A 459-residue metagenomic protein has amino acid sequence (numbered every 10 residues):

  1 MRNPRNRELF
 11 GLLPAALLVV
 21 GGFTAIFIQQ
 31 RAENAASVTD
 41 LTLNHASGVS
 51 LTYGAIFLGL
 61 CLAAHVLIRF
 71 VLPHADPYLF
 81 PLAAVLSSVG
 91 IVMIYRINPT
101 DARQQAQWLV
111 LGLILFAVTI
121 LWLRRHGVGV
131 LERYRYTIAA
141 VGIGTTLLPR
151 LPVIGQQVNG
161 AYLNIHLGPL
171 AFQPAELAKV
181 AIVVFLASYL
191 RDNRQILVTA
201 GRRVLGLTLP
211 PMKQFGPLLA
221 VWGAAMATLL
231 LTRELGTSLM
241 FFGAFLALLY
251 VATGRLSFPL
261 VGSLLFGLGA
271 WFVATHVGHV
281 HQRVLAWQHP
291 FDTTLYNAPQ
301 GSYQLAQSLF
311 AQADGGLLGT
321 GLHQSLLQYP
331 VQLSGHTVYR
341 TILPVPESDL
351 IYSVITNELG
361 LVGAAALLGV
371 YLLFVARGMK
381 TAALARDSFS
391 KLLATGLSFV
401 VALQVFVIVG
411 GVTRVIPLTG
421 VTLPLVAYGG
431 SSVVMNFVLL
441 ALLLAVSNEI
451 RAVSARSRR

Functional and structural regions predicted by a protein language model:
R2-R233, V409-P424, Y428, S432-F437 (+1 more regions): Membrane-helix boundary/helix-loop-helix interface segments in multi-pass membrane proteins
L62-V66, V118, F185, T275-H279 (+4 more regions): Transmembrane alpha-helix boundary/anchor motif
L82-V85, A139-V141, V261-L268, A394-F399: Central hydrophobic cores of alpha-helical transmembrane segments in multi-pass integral membrane proteins
D101, M212-T275, H281, W287-H289: Hydrophobic alpha-helical segments of polytopic membrane proteins
L111, L367-F374: Transmembrane alpha-helices of multi-pass, membrane-embedded glycan-processing enzymes that use lipid-linked
Q156-A171, F258-A365, A385-S390: Hydrophobic, glycine- and aromatic-enriched re-entrant/interface helices and adjoining loop segments
L231, L235-L239, G319, V362-G369 (+1 more regions): Hydrophobic alpha-helical segments of membrane proteins
G378-G420, V426: Loop-to-helix entry and N-terminal half of a specific, functionally important transmembrane alpha helix in multi-pass
